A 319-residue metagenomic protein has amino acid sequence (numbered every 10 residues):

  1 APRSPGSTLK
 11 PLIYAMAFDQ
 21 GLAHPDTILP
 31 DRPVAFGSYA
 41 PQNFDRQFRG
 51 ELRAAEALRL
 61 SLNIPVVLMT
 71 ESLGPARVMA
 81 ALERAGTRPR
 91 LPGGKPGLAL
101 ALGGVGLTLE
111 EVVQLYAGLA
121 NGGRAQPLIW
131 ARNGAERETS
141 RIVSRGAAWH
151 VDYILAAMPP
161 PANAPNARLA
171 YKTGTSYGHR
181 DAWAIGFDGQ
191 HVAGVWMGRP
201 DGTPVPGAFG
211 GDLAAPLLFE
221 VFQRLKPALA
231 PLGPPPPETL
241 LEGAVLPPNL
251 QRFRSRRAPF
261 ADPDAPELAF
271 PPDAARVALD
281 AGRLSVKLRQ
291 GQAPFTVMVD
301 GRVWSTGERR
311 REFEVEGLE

Functional and structural regions predicted by a protein language model:
A1, D26, A54-A55, S61 (+1 more regions): Primarily short, surface-exposed interaction patches in extracytoplasmic proteins
A1-R3, S7-P11, Q20, A76-R84 (+4 more regions): Periplasmic/cell-envelope proteins involved in peptidoglycan metabolism and beta-lactam response
P2-L29, A57, L115-L119, V151 (+3 more regions): Active-site SXXK
M16, Q20-P25, F36, L73 (+6 more regions): A generic secondary-structure signal for well-formed alpha-helical elements
A23-D31, A125-W130, P160-L169, L225-T239: Acidic/polar loop patches that form or flank catalytic/metal-binding clefts of enzymes that bind anionic ligands
A23-V78, N121, A125, G134-P159: Conserved catalytic neighborhood of penicillin-recognizing serine enzymes
P33, E136, L169-E319: Soluble, non-transmembrane domains of envelope/secretory-pathway proteins that act on or interact with carbohydrate
G86-S144, A170-G178, A182-Q190, G194-M197: Active-site-proximal helix/loop microenvironment of the serine DD-peptidase/beta-lactamase transpeptidase fold
